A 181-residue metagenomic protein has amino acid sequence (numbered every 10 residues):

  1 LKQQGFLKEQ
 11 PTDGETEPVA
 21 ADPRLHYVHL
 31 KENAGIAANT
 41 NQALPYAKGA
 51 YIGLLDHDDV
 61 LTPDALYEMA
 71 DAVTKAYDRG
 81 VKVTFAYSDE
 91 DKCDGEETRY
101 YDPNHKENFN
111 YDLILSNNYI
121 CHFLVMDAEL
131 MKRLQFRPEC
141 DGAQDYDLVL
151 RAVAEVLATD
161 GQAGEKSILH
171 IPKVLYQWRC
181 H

Functional and structural regions predicted by a protein language model:
L1-H29: Acidic donor-binding segment of Leloir-type glycosyltransferases
L30-A47: Glycine-rich, basic loop-to-helix element that forms the pyrophosphate-binding segment of sugar-nucleotide handling
K48, T62-P63, D127: GHKL-family ATP-binding catalytic core of two-component histidine kinases
I52: Short aromatic/hydrophobic "clamp" motif used to bind/position activated sugar donors
D56-V60, D89: The conserved acidic donor/metal-binding loop of glycosyltransferases
D64-Y100, E165-K166: Conserved donor NDP-sugar-binding/catalytic core segment of glycosyltransferases
Y87-C121: Acidic/His-rich active-site region of diverse nucleotide-sugar glycosyltransferases
N110-H181: Conserved nucleotide-sugar donor-binding catalytic segment
